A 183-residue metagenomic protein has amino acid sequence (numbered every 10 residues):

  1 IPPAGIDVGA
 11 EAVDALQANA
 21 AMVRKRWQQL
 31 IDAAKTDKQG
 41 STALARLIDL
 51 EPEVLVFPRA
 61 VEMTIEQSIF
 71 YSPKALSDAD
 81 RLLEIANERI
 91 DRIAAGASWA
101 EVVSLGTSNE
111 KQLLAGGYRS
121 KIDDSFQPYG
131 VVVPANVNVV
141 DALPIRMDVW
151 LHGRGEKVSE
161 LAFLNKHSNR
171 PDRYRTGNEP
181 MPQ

Functional and structural regions predicted by a protein language model:
I1-V54: Amphipathic, heptad-repeat alpha-helical segments
P2-I6, Q67-S68, S72-I145: A domain-start/cap signature at the N-terminus of enzymes
V13, Q17-A20, R24, P58 (+3 more regions): Extracytoplasmic/secreted envelope proteins and their assembly/folding machinery, especially bacterial periplasmic
K25-K35, E62-F70, E88-A95, G153: Sec-exported extracytoplasmic/periplasmic mature domains
Q29-D49, S108-E110, K121-D124, A135-P144 (+1 more regions): Intrinsically disordered, low-complexity coil segments
L44-V56, P73-E84: Short, charged, amphipathic alpha-helical segments
V56-F57, M63: Amphipathic alpha-helical packing elements
P144-M147, L151-Q183: Active-site machinery of serine-nucleophile hydrolases
